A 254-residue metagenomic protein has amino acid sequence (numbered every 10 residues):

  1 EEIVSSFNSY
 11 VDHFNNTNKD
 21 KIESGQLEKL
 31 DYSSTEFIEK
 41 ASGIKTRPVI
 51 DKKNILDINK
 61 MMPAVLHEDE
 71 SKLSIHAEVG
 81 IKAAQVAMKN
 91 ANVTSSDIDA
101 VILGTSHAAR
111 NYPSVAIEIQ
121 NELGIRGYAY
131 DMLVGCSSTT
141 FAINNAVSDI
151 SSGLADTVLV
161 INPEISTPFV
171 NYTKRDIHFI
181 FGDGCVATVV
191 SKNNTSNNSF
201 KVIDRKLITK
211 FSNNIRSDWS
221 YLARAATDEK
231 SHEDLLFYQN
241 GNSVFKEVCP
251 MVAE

Functional and structural regions predicted by a protein language model:
E1-L73, K174-P250: Condensing-enzyme catalytic core mediating Claisen C-C bond formation in acyl metabolism
E2, Y112-V115, I143-N144, F169-R175 (+1 more regions): Short acidic, glycine/serine/threonine-rich loops at helix termini
Y32-T35, I81, P113-I117, P250-A253: Short, surface-exposed alpha-helical segments at coil->helix boundaries
T35, E39-K60, S71-S74, T105-T157 (+2 more regions): Conserved catalytic cysteine-centered active-site region of acyl-thioester-dependent Claisen-condensing enzymes
I38, A87, I98-V101, A142 (+3 more regions): Buried hydrophobic positions in well-ordered alpha/beta secondary-structure cores of metabolic enzymes
L56-N59, A83-D99, E254: Phosphate/pyrophosphate-binding loops at sites that engage ATP/ADP/AMP, CoA/4′-phosphopantetheine, polyphosphate
K82, V86, I119-E122: N-terminal small/polar loop signature for handling phosphorylated ligands or for N-terminal nucleophile
L154-C185: Flexible, glycine-rich active-site loops centered on histidine and acidic residues that chelate a metal or position
